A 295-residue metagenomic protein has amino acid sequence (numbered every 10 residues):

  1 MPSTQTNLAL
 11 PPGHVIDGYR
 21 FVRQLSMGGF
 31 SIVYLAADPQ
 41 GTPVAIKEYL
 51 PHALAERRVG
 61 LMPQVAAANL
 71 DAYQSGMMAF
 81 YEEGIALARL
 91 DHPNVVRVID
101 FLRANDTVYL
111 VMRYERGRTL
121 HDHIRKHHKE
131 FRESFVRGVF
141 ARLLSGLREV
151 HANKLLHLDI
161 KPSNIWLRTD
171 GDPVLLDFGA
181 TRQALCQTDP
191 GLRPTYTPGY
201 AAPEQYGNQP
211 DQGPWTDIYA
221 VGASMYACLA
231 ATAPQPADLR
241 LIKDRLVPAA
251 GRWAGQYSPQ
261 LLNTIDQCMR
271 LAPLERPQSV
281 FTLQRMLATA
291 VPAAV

Functional and structural regions predicted by a protein language model:
R58-R89: AlphaC helix of the eukaryotic protein kinase fold
F101: Activation-segment/catalytic-loop signature of the eukaryotic protein kinase fold
N105-T119, H123: Conserved short submotifs of the Hanks-type protein kinase catalytic core that shape the nucleotide-binding pocket
V139-F140: Activation segment signature within eukaryotic-like protein kinase domains
L143-L155: Protein kinase catalytic-loop region centered on the HRD/HxD motif
P190-E204: Conserved activation segment of eukaryotic-like protein kinases, specifically the C-terminal portion of the activation
E204-P214: Conserved end of the kinase activation segment
